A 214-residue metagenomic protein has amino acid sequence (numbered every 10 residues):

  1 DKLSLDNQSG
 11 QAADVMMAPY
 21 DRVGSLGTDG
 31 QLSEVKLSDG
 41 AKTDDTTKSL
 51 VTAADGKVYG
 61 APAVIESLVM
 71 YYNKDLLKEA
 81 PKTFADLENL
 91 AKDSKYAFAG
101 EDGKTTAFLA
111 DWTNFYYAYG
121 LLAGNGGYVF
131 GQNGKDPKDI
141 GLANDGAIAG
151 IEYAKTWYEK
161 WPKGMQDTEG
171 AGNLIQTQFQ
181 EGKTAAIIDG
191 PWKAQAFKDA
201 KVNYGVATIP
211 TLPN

Functional and structural regions predicted by a protein language model:
D1-L3, D21, D86, M165-Q180 (+1 more regions): Short helix-initiation/N-cap motifs at beta->coil->alpha
D1-S25, P191, D199, T211: Conserved N-terminal structural module of periplasmic/extracytoplasmic solute-binding proteins
K2-A12, D29, L76, N89-Y96 (+1 more regions): Short helices/loops that flank or line small-molecule/ion binding pockets
A18-L68, E79, F84-N89, A99: Hinge/lid segment of periplasmic solute-binding proteins
S33, L37-D44, E79, F98-E101 (+3 more regions): Short, solvent-exposed loop/beta-turn-alpha elements that line the ligand-binding surface or hinge of extracytoplasmic
Y59-A63, L68, A85-I140, T184: Extracytoplasmic/periplasmic solute-binding protein
K78, E159, K198-N214: Extracytoplasmic/periplasmic substrate-recognition and gating elements
A91, D136-T168: Glycine-centered hinge/linker elements that transmit conformational signals in sensory and ligand-binding systems
